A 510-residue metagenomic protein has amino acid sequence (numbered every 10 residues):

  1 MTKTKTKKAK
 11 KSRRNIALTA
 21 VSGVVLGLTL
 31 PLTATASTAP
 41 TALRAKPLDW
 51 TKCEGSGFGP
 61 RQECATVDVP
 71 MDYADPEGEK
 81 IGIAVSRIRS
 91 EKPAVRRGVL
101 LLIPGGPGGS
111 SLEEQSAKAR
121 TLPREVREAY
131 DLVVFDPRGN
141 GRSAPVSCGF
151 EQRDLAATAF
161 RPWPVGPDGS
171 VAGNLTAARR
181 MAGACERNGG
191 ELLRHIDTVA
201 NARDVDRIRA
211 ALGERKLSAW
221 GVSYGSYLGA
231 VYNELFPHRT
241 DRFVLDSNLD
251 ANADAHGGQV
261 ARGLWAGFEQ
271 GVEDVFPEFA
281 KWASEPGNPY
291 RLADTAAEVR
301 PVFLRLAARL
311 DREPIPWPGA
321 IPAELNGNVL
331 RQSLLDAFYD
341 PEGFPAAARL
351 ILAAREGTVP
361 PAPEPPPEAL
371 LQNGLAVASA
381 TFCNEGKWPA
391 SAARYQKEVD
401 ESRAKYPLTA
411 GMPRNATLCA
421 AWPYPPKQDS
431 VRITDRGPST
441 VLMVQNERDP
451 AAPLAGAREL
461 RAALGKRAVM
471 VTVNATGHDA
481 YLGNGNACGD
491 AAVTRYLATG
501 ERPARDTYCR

Functional and structural regions predicted by a protein language model:
M1, I351-R355, V399-A404: Short linear, low-complexity motifs centered on an aromatic residue
M1-T38, V67, V205: Secretory targeting and sorting signals
P40-V329, A380-R510: Gly/Pro-rich cap/lid or specificity-loop segments adjacent to the active site
I315-R331, Y339-G343, E368-A376: Structural motif
L350-I351, V493: Generic hydrophobic alpha-helical segments
I351-G386, A390-A393: Long, low-complexity segments enriched in small/aliphatic residues
